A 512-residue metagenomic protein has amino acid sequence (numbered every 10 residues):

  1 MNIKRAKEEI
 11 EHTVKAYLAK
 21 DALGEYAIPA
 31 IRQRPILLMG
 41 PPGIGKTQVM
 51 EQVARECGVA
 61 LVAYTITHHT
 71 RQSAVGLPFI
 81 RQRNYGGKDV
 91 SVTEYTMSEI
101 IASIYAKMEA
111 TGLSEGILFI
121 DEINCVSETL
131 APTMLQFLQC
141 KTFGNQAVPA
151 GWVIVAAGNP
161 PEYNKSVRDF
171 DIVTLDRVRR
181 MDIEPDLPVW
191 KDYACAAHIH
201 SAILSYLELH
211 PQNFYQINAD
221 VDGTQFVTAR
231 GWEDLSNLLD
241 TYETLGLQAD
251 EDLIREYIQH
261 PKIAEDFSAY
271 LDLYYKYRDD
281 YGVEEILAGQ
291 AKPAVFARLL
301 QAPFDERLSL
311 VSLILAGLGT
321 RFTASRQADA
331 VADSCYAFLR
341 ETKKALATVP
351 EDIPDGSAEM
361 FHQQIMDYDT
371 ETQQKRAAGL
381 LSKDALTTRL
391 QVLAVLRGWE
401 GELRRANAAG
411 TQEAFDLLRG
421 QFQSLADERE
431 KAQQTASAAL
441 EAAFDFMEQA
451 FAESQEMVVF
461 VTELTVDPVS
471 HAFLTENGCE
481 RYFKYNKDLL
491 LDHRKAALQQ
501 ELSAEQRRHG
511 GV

Functional and structural regions predicted by a protein language model:
M1-Q212, I217-D220: AAA+ P-loop NTPase catalytic core and its hallmark functional loops
N2, E184-D186, E243, P303-F304 (+2 more regions): Alpha-helix capping and helix-coil boundary motifs
E8, H12, A16, R55 (+18 more regions): Charged/polar, solvent-exposed surface patches and flexible loops
I10, I100-I104, Y242, Q433-A443: Generic hydrophobic, helix-prone segments enriched in Leu/Val/Ile
E25-R34, G43-K46, Y242-Y257, V512: Conserved, well-structured beta-alpha core segment at the onset of a catalytic domain
A196-D355, E359: Alpha-helical lid/collar subdomain of P-loop NTPases
L300-V512: Terminal-proximal interaction/regulatory segments of ATP-powered molecular machines
